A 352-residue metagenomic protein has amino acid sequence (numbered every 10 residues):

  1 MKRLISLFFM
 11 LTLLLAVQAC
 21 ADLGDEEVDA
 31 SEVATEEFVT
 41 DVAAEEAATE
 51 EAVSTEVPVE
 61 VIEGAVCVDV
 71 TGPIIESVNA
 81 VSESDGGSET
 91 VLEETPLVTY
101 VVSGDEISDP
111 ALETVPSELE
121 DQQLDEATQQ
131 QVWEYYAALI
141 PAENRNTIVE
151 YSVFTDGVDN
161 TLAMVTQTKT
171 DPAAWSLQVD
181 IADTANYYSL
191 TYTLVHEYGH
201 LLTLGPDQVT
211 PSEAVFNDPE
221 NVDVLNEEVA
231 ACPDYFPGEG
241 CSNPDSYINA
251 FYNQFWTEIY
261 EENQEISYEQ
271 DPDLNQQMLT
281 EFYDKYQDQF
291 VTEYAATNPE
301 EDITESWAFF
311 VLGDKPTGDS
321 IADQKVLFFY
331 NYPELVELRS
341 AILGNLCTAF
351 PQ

Functional and structural regions predicted by a protein language model:
M1-L4: Positively charged n-region of N-terminal signal peptides that target proteins for export
F9-L14: Hydrophobic helical h-region of N-terminal Sec-dependent signal peptides in bacterial secretory/periplasmic proteins
A16-A19: C-terminal motif of bacterial Sec signal peptides marking the signal peptidase cleavage site
A21-L23: Bacterial signal peptide processing site
D29, T71-S82, E239-C241, I248-F251: Extracellular/mature segments of secreted proteins
A34-Q122: N-terminal low-complexity, Pro/Thr/Ser-rich intrinsically disordered segments that act as propeptides or flexible
V57-E60, V68, A111-A173: Auxiliary, metal-adjacent structural segments of Zn-dependent hydrolase domains
F154-V158, T166-K169, A174-Q352: Active-site-flanking segments in enzyme catalytic domains
